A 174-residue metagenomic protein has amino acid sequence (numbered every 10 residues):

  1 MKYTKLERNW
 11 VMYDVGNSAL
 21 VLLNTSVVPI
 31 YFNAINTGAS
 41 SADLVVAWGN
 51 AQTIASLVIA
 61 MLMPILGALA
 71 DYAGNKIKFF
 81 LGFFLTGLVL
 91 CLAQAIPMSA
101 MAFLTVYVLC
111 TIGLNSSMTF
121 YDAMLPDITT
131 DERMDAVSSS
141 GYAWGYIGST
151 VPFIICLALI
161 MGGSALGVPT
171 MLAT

Functional and structural regions predicted by a protein language model:
M1-S56, A100: Helix-loop boundary and gating motifs at the non-cytosolic
S26-G38, S149-T174: Transmembrane alpha-helix termini and helix-breaking/packing motifs in multi-pass membrane transporters
V45-A68, T150-F153: Central cavity-lining transmembrane alpha-helices of secondary-active solute carriers, predominantly the Major
I59-A60, A136-I160: Glycine-rich segments within core transmembrane alpha-helices of 12-TM secondary carriers
A60, L81-S99: C-terminal ends and interior cores of transmembrane alpha-helices in multi-pass membrane transporters/permeases
A70-F84: Cytoplasmic membrane-interface "Motif A"-like loop-to-helix N-cap segments of 12-TM Major Facilitator Superfamily
S99-Y107: Short hydrophobic/alpha-helical segments at membrane-entry points of transmembrane helices in Major Facilitator
V106-W144: Cytoplasmic helix-loop-helix junction between adjacent transmembrane helices in 12-TM secondary transporters
